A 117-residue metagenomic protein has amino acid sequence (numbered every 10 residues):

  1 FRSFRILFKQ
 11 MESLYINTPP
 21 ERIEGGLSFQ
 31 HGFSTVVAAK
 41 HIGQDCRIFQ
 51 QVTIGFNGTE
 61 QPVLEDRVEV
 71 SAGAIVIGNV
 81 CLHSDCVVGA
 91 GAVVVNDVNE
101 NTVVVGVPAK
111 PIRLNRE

Functional and structural regions predicted by a protein language model:
F1-E12, E117: Terminal amphipathic alpha-helical/low-complexity segments used for targeting or macromolecular assembly
Q10-I112: Structural signal for interior beta-strand "rungs" in well-ordered beta-sheet cores of soluble enzyme domains
